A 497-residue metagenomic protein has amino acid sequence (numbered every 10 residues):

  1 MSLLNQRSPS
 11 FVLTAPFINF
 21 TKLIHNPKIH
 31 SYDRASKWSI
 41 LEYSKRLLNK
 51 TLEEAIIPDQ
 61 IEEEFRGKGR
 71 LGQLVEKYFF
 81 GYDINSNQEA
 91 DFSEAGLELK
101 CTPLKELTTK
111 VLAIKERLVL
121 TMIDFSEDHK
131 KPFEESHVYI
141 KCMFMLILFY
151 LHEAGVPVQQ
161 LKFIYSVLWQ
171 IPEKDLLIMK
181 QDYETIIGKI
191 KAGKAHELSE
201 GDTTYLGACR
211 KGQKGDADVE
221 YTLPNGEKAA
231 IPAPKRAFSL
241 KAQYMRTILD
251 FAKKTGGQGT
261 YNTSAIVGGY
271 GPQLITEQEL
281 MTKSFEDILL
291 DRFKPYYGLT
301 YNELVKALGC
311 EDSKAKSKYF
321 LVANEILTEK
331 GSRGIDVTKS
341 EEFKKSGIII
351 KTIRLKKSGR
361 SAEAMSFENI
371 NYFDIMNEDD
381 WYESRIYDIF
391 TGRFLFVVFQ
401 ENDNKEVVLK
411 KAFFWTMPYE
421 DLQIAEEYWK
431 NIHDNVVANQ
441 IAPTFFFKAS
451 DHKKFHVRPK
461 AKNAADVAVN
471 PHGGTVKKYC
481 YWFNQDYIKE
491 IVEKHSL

Functional and structural regions predicted by a protein language model:
S2-S93, C101-L497: Nucleic-acid endonuclease domains
